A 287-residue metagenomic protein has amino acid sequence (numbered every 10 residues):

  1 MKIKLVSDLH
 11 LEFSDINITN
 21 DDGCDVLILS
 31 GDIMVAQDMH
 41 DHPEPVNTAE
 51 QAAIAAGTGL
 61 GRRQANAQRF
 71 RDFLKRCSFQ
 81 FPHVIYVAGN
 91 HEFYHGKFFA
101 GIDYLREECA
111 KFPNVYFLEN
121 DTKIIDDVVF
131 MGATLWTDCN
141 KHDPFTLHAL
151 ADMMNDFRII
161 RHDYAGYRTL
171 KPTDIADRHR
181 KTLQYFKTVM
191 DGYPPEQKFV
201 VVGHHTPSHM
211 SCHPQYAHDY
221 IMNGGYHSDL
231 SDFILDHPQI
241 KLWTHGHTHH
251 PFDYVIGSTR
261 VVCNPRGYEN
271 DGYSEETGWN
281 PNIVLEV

Functional and structural regions predicted by a protein language model:
M1-K4, T122-G132, N155, K198 (+1 more regions): Beta-strand-turn-beta hairpins that frame and shape the catalytic cleft of phosphate-ester-processing enzymes
M1-Y86, F93-A100, A165-P172: N-terminal active-site segment of His-dependent metallophosphoesterases
L5-S7, L27-D32, I85-N90, Y116-N120 (+3 more regions): Active-site neighborhood of phospho(di)ester-bond hydrolases with catalytic His/Asp-centered motifs
H10-I16, M34-D38, H91-G101, T122-I124 (+4 more regions): Active-site environment of divalent metal-dependent phosphoester hydrolases
S14-D22, D72-R76, F117-D126, M131 (+2 more regions): Short amphipathic alpha-helices and their capping/turn segments at secondary-structure boundaries
G23, I124, H213, M222-K241 (+1 more regions): Binuclear metal-dependent phosphoesterase catalytic core
H83-L147: A basic- and aromatic-enriched beta-loop-alpha substructure that forms the phosphate/nucleotide- and DNA/RNA-contacting
M131-V200, H205-Y220: Active-site-proximal loop/helix segment associated with metal-binding centers of metalloenzymes
